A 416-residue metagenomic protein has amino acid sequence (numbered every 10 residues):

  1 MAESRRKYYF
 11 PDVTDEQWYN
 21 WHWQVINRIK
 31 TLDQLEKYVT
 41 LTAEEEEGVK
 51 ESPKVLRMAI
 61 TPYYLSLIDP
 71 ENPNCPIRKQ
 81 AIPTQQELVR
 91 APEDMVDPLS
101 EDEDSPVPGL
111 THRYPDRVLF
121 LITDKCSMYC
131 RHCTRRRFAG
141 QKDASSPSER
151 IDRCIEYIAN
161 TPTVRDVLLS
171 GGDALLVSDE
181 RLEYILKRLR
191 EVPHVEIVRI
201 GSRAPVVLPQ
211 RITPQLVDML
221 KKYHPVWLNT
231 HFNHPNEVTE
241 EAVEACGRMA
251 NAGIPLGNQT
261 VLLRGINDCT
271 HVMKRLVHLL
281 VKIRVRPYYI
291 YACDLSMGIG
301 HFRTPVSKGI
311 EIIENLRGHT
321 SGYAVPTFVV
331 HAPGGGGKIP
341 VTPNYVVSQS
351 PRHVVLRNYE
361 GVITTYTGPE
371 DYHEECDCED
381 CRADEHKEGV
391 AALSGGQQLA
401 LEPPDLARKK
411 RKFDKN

Functional and structural regions predicted by a protein language model:
M1-H112, A407, F413-D414: Flexible, acidic/Gly-rich N-terminal and inter-domain linker regions that tether and position cofactor-handling modules
Y64, C126, C130, Y288: Conserved, mostly hydrophobic/aromatic
E103-P106, Y114-D116, D380-N416: A short, charged
S105-P108, V118-L121, I151-I158: Short, charged beta->alpha transition segments
H112-E149, I200: Canonical Radical SAM [4Fe-4S] cluster-binding loop centered on the CxxxCxxC motif and its immediate flanking residues
I151-V164, L175-T320: Conserved AdoMet/S-adenosylmethionine-binding subsite of the radical SAM
V167-G171: Active-site groove signature of glycoside hydrolases
I313-L401: C-terminal accessory regions of radical SAM enzymes
